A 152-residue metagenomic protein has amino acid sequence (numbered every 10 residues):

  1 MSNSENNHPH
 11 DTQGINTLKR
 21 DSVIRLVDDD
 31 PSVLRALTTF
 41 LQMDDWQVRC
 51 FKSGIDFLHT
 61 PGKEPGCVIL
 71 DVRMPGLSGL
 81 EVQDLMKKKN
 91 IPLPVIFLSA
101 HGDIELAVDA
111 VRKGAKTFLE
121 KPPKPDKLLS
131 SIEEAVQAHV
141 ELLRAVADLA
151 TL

Functional and structural regions predicted by a protein language model:
P31-R49: Two-component/phosphorelay signaling modules centered on CheY-like receiver
K52-S53, L77-E81: Acidic catalytic/metal-coordinating carboxylates
H59, L80-P92, D109: Short amphipathic alpha-helix used as the core "switch/output" element in two-component signaling
E64-L70: Active-site beta3 strand of CheY-like receiver
D71, S99: Active-site residues of response regulator receiver
M74: Receiver (REC) domain active-site loop signature in two-component systems and cognate sites in sensor histidine kinases
D103-E105, L119, P123-I132: C-terminal output helix
